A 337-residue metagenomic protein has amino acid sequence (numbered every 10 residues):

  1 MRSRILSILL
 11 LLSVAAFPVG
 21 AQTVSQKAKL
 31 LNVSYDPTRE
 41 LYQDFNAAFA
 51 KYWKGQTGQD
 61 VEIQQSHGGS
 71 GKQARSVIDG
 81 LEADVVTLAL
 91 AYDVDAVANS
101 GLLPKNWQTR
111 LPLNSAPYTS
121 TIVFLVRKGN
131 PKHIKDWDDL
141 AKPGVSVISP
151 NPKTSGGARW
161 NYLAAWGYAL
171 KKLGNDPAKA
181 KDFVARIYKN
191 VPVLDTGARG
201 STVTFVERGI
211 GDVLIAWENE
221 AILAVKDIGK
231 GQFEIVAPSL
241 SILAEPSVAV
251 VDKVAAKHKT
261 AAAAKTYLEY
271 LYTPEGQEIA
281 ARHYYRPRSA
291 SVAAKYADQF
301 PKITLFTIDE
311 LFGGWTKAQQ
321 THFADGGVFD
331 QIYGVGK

Functional and structural regions predicted by a protein language model:
S7-A16: Bacterial N-terminal signal peptides
F17-A21: Sec/Tat signal peptide C-region and signal peptidase I cleavage site
V24-S155, A297, T304, Y333-G336: N-terminal segment of the mature folded domain
V33-Y35, V126-K128, S146-L173, I187-V191 (+1 more regions): Short beta-strand->loop
T121-N130, E245-A262, I279-H283: A bilobed periplasmic-binding-protein/Venus flytrap-type ligand-binding module shared by bacterial periplasmic
G129-K135, T154, G167-N175, V254-A262: Short helix-loop capping/hinge motifs at secondary-structure junctions, enriched in acidic/polar residues
K172-S239: Ligand-binding pocket segment of bilobal, Venus flytrap-like solute-binding proteins
A255-K337: Extracellular/periplasmic juxtamembrane helices and adjacent flexible linkers that interface with membrane partners
